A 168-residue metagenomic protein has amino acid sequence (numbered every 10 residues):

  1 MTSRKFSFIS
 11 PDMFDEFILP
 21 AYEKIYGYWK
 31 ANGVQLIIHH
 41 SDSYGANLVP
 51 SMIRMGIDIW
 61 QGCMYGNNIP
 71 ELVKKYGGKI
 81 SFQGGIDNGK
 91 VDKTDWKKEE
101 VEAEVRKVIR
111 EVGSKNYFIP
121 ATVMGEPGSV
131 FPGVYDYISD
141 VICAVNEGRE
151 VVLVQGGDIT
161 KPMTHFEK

Functional and structural regions predicted by a protein language model:
M1-K168: Active-site loop segments of alpha/beta catalytic cores
